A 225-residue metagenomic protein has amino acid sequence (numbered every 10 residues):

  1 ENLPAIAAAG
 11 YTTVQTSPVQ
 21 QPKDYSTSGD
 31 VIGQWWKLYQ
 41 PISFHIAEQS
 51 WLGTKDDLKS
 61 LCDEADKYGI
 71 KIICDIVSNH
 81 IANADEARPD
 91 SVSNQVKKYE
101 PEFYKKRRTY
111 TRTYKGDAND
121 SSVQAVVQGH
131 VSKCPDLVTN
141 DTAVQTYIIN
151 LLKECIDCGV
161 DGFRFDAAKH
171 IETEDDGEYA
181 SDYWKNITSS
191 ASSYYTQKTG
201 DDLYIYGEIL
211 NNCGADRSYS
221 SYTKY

Functional and structural regions predicted by a protein language model:
E1-K71, N79, V123-T139, T146: N-terminal structural segment of carbohydrate-active enzymes
N2, N79, N83, N94 (+5 more regions): Detector for Asparagine
L3-A5, S17-Q20, Y25-S28, I32-Y39 (+3 more regions): Active-site-proximal helices and loops of the catalytic beta/alpha 8
D24-P41, N79-S121, A180, S220-Y225: Aromatic- and acidic-residue-enriched segments that line the glycan-binding/catalytic groove of carbohydrate-active
F44, F103, F163-F165: Phenylalanine-focused residue identity feature
G53, A143, E178-D182: Alpha-helix N-cap and loop-to-helix initiation/capping positions
S91-C158: Active-site-adjacent "subsite" loops/lids of carbohydrate-active enzymes
